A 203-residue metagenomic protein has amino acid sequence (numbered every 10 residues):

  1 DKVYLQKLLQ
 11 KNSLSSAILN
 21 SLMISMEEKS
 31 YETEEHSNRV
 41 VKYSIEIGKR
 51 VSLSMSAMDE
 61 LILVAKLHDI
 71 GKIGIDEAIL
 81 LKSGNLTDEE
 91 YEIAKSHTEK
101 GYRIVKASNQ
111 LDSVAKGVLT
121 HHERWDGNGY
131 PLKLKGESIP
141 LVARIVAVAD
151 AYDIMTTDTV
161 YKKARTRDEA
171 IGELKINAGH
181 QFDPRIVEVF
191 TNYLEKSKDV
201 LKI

Functional and structural regions predicted by a protein language model:
D1-Q10, L14: Cyclic nucleotide signaling catalytic output domains
A17-I203: Histidine- and acidic-residue-rich, metal-dependent catalytic cores
